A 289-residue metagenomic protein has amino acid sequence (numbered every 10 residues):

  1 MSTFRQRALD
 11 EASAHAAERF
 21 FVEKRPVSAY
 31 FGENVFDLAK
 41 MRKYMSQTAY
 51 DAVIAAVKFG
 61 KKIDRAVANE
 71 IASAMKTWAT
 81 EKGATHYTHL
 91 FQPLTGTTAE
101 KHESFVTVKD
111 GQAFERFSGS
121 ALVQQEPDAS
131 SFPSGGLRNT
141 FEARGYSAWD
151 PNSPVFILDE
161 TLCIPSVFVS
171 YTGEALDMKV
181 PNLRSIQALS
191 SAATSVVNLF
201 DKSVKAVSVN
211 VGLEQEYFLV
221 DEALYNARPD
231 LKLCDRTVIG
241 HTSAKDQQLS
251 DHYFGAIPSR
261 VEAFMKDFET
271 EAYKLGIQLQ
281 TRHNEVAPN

Functional and structural regions predicted by a protein language model:
S2-K24, T140-L162: N-terminal hydrophobic targeting/anchoring segments and the immediately downstream early-domain regions of hydrolases
A14-F20, V35-K43, K179-V180: Short acidic/polar alpha-helix capping motifs at helix-coil junctions
F21-R25, M45-T48, P165, G240-H241: Short hydrophobic/aromatic-rich motifs at helix boundaries and adjacent loops
K24-A39, Q187, S191, S195-V197: Flexible inter-domain linker/hinge segments
P26-D37, A56-K58, G173, A244-Y253: Gly-rich Lys/Arg/Thr-decorated short loops/hinges at beta-loop-alpha junctions or inter-strand turns that position
S28, T88, H102-E103, E214 (+2 more regions): Generic secondary-structure boundary/loop-capping signal
Y30-A143: Active-site core of metal-dependent hydrolases
A143-N289: Glycine-rich, acidic/polar active-site loops that bind/position phosphate-bearing ligands
